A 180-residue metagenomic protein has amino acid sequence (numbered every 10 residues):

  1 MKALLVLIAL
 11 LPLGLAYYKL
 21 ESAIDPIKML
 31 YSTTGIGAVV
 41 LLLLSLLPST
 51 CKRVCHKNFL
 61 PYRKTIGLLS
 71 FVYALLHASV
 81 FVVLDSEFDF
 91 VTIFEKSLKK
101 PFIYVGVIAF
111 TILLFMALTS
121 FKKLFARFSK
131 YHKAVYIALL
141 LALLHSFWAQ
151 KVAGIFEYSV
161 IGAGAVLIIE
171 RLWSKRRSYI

Functional and structural regions predicted by a protein language model:
M1-I180: Membrane-embedded alpha-helical bundles that constitute the cytochrome b-like, heme-associated redox core of multi-pass
